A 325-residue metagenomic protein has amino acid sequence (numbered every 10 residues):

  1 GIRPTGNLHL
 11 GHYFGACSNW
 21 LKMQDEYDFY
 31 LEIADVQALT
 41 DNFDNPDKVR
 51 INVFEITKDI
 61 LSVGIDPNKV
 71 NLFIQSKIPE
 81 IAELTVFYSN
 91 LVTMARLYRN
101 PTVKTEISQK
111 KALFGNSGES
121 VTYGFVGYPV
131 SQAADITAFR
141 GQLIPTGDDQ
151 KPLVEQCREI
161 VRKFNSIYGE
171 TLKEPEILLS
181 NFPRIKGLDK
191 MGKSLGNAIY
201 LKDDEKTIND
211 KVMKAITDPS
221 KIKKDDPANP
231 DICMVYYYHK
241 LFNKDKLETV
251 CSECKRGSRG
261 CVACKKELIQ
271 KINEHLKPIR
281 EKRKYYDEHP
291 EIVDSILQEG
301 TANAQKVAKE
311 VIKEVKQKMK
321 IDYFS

Functional and structural regions predicted by a protein language model:
I2-A133, K284: N-terminal Rossmann-like or analogous alpha/beta NTP/dinucleotide-binding catalytic cores that position adenine
L10-H12, P152, R158-S325: Conserved nucleotide- and phosphate/pyrophosphate-binding catalytic cores in adenylate/nucleotidyl-handling enzymes
A16-W20, A134, C157-I160, Y238: Buried hydrophobic packing segments
T57, G64, V92-R96, G141 (+2 more regions): A generic secondary-structure signal for well-formed alpha-helical elements
E83-V86, R99-G187, K193: Classical nucleotidyltransferase
M94-R99, A138-L143, N243-C251: Short helix-capping/linker segments at secondary-structure and domain boundaries
